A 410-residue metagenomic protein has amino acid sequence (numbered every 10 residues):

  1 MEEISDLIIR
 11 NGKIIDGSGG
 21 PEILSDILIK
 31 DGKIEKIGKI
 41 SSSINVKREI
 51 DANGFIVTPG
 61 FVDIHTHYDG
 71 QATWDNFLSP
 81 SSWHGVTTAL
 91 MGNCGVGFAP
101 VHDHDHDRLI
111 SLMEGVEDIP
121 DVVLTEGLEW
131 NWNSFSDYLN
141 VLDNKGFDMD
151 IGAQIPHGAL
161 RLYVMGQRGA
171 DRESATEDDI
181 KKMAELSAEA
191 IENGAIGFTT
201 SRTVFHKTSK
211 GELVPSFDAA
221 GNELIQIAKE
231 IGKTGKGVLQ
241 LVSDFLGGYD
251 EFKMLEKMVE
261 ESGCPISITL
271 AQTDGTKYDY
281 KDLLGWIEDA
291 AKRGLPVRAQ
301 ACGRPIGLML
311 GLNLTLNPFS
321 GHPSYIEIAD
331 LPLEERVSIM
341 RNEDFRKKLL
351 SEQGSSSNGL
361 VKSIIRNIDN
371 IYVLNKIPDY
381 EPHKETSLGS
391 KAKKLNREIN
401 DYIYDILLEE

Functional and structural regions predicted by a protein language model:
E2-I8, I14-G60: Histidine-rich, glycine-flanked metal-binding segment
D6-L7, K47-R48, F55, T87-A89 (+5 more regions): Structural motif
G12, G32, G54, H65 (+5 more regions): Divalent metal-coordination and catalytic microenvironments
I56-L78: Di-metal (Zn2+ and/or Mg2+/Mn2+) metal-binding site signature of metallo-dependent hydrolases with the MBL/beta-CASP
H67, C94-G95, C302: Catalytic metal-binding/acid-base residues of hydrolase active sites
W74-G197: Divalent-metal coordination cores built from histidine and acidic residues
Y138-L142, D148, Q154-V164, D171-E177 (+4 more regions): Active-site neighborhoods of metal-dependent hydrolases
